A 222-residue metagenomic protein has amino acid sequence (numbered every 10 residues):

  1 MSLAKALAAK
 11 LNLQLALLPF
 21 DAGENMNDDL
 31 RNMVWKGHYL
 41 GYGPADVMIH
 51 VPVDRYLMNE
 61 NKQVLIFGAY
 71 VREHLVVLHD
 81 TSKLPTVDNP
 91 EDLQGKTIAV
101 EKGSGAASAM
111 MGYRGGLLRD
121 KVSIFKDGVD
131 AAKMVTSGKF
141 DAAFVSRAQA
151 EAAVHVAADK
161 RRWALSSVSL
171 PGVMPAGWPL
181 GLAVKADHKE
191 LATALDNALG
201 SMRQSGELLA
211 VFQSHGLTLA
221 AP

Functional and structural regions predicted by a protein language model:
M1-D46: Extracytoplasmic small-molecule ligand-binding "clamshell" domains of the periplasmic binding protein/Venus flytrap
L7, V34, L93, M134-T136 (+2 more regions): Hydrophobic residues within well-ordered alpha-helices
A9-Q14, L18-P19, G68, E101-K126 (+2 more regions): Ligand-binding cleft/hinge of the Venus flytrap
R31, W35-D54, M58-E73: Short beta-strand-centered segments that line the small-molecule binding cleft or hinge of alpha/beta clamshell
V47-E60, A109-G112, T136, D141-M174: A ligand-binding cleft/hinge motif common to bilobed small-molecule-binding domains
G68-Y70, H79-I98: Flexible hinge/capping segments at coil-to-helix
V71-V76, A157-D196, G216-P222: Periplasmic-binding protein-like
S108-R114, D196-P222: Ligand-binding clefts/hinges and TM-proximal coupling segments of bilobed small-molecule sensing domains
